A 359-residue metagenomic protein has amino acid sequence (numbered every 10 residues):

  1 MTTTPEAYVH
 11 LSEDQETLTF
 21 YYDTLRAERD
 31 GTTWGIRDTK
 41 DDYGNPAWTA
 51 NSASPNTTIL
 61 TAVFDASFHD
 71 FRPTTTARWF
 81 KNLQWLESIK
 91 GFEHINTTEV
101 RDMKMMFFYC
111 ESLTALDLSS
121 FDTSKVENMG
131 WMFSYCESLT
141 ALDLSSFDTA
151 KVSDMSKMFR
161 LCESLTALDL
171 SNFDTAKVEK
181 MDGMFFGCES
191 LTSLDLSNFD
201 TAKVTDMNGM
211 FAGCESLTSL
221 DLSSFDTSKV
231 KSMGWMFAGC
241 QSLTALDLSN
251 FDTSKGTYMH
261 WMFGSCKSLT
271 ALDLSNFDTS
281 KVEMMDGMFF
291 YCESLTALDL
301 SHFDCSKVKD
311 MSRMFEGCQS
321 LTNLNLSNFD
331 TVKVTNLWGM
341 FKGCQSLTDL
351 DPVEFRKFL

Functional and structural regions predicted by a protein language model:
M1-L359: Negatively charged
